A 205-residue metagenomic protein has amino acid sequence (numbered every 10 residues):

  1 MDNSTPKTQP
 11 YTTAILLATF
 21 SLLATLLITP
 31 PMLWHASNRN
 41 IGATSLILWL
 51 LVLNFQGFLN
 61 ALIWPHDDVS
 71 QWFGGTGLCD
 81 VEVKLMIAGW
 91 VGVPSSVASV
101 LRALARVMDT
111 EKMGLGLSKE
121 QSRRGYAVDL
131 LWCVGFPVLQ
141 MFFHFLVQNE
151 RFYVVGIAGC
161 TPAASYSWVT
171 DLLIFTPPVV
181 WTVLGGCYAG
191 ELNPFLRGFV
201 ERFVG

Functional and structural regions predicted by a protein language model:
M1-D129: Membrane-proximal first intracellular loop
M32, V81, L131, C160-P162 (+1 more regions): Generic structural hydrophobic/aromatic packing signal, biased to beta-strands
S45-W49, V91, C133, P137 (+2 more regions): Hydrophobic alpha-helical membrane-embedded or membrane-associated segments
Q56-Q71, H144, Q148-S167: Long, highly hydrophobic alpha-helical transmembrane signal-anchor segments
L104-V107, F195, F199: Membrane-spanning helices that line or support transport/gating and their immediate boundary helices in channels
K119-V155: Fourth transmembrane helix
F136-Q140, V147, I157-F195: Extracellular-loop-to-transmembrane junctions of the mid-late helices
E201-G205: Intracellular effector-coupling site of seven-transmembrane GPCRs, centered on the ICL3-to-TM6 transition
